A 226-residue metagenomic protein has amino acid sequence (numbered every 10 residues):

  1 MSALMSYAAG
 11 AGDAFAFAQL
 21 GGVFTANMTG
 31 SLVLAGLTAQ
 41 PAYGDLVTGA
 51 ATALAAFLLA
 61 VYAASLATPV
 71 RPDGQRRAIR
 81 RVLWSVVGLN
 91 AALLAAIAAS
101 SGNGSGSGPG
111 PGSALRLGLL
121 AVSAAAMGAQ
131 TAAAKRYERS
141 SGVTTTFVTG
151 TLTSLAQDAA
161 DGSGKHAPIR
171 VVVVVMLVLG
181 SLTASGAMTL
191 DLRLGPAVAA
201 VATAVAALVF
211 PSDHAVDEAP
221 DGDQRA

Functional and structural regions predicted by a protein language model:
M1-E218, R225-A226: Alpha-helical transmembrane segments of multi-pass membrane proteins
